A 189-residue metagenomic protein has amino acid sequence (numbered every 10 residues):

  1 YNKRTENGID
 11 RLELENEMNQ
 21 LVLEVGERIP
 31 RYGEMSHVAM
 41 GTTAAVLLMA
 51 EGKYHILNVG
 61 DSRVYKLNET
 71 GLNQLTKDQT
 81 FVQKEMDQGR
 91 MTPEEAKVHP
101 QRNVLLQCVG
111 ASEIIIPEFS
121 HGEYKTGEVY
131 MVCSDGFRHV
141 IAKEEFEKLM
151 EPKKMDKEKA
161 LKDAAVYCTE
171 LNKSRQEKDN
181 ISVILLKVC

Functional and structural regions predicted by a protein language model:
Y1-C189: PP2C/PPM-type serine/threonine phosphatase catalytic domain
